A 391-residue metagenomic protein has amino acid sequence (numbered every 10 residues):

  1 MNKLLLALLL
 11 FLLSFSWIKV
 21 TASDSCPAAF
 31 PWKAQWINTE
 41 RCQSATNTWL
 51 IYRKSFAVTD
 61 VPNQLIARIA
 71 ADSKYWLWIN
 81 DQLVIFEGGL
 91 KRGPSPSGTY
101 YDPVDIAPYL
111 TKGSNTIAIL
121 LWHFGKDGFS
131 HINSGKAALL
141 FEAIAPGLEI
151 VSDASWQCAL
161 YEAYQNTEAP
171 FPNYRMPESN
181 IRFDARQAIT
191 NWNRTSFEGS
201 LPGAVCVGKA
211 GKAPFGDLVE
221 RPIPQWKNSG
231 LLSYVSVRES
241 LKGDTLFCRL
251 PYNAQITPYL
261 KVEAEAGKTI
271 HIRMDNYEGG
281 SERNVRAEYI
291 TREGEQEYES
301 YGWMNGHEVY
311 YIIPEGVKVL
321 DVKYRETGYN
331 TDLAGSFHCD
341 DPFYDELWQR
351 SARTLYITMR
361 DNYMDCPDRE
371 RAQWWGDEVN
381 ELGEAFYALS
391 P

Functional and structural regions predicted by a protein language model:
M1-C26: Bacterial Sec-dependent N-terminal signal peptides
S14-F15, D377, L389: Hydrophobic alpha-helical membrane context
S23-D368, G376-D377: Extracellular/oxidizing-compartment recognition motifs
N380-P391: Well-ordered alpha-helical scaffold segments within catalytic/enzyme domains
